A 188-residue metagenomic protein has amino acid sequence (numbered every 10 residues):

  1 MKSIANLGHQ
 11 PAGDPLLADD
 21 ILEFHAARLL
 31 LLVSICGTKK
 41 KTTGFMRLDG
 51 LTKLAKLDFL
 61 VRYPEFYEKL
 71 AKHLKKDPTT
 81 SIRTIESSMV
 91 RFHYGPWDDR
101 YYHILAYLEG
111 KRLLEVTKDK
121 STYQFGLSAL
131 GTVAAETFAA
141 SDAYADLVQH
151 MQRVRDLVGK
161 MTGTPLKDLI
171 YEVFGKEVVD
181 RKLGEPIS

Functional and structural regions predicted by a protein language model:
M1-K39, I170-S188: Eukaryotic partner-binding/assembly regions in large regulatory complexes
P15-D19, L29-P64: N-terminal interaction modules that seed assembly of large macromolecular complexes
K41-F45, F66-H73, L113-K118: Short, solvent-exposed secondary-structure capping/transition elements
L48-F92: A glycine-rich, hydrophobic loop/mini-helix early in the fold
H93-R100: Short, mixed-charge amphipathic alpha-helical segments
R100-R112: Basic amphipathic alpha-helical segments that dock to polyanions
E115-R155: Accessory beta->alpha helical hairpin/"wing" motif in late/C-terminal subdomains of nucleic-acid enzymes
A140-S188: Exposed, interaction-prone assembly regions rather than primary DNA-binding/catalytic cores
